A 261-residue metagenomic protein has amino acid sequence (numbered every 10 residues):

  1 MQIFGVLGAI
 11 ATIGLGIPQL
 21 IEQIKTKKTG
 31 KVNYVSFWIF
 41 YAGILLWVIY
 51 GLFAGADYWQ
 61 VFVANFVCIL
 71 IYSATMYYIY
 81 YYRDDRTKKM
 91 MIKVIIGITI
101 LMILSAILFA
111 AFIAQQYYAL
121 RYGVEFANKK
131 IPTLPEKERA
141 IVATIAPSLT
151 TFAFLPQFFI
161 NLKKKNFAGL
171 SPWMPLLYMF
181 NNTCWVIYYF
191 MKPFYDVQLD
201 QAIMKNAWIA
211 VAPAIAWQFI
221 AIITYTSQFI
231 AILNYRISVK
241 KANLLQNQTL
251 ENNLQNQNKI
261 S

Functional and structural regions predicted by a protein language model:
M1-S261: Alpha-helical membrane-protein topology signature
